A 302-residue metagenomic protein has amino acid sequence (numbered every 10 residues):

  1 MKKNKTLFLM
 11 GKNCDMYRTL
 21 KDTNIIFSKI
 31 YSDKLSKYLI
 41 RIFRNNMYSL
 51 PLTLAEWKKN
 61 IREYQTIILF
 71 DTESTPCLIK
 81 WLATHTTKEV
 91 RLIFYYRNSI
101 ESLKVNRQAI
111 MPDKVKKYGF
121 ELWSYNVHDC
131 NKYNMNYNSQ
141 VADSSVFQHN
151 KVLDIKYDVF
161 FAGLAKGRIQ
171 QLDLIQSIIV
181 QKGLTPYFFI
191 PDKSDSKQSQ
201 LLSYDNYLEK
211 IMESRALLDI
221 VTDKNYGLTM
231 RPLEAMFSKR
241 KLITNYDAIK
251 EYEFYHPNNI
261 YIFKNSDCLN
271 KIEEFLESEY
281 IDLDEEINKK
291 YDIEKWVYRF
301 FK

Functional and structural regions predicted by a protein language model:
M1-S99, L103, I249, V297-K302: N-terminal pre-catalytic "stem/leader" segment of glycosyltransferase-like enzymes
G11-D15, W123-N131, F188-K193, N245-K250: Short, polar loop motifs at secondary-structure junctions
D22-D33, I40-N45, G119-E121, K132-S144 (+3 more regions): Active-site regions of enzymes building and remodeling cell-envelope glycoconjugates
K34-S36, L164-L208, D247: Catalytic donor nucleotide-activated moiety binding site of glycosyltransferases and closely related
N60, K114-V115, E209-K210: Structural alpha-helical scaffold elements that stabilize or flank donor/cofactor-binding regions in carbohydrate
I67, L92, E121-L122, L217 (+2 more regions): Short, well-ordered beta-strand core segments
K80-I178: Catalytic core of nucleotide-activated saccharide and alditol-phosphate transferases
S194-S199, Y204-F301: Catalytic binding pocket for nucleotide-activated donors in carbohydrate/polymer assembly enzymes
